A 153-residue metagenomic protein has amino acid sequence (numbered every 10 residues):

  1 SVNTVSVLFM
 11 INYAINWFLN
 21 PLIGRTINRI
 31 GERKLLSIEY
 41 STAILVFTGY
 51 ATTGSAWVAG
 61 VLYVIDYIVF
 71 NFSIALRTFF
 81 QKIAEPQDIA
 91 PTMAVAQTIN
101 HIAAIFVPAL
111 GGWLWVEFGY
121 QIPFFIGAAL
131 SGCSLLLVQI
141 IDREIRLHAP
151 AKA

Functional and structural regions predicted by a protein language model:
V2-N3, P86-A96: Loop-to-transmembrane helix entry/capping segments in MFS-fold secondary transporters and related SLC/MFSD carriers
Y13-P21, N71, H101-I105, A109: Residue-level signature of mid-helix packing/kink "hotspots" within the transmembrane helices of 12-pass Major
L19-G31, W115-V116: Helix-to-loop junctions at the C-terminal end of transmembrane segments in multipass secondary transporters
K34-G49, F125-A128: Structural signature of the two symmetry-related core transmembrane helices
W57-N71: Hydrophobic core of transmembrane alpha-helices in multi-pass small-molecule transporters, especially MFS/SLC-type
N71-A84: Intracellular juxtamembrane helix-capping segments at the cytosolic ends of symmetry-related transmembrane helices
W113-S131: A membrane-interface helix-boundary motif in multi-pass transporters
G127-A153: Multi-pass alpha-helical transporter architecture, strongest for 12-TM Major Facilitator/SLC carriers used
